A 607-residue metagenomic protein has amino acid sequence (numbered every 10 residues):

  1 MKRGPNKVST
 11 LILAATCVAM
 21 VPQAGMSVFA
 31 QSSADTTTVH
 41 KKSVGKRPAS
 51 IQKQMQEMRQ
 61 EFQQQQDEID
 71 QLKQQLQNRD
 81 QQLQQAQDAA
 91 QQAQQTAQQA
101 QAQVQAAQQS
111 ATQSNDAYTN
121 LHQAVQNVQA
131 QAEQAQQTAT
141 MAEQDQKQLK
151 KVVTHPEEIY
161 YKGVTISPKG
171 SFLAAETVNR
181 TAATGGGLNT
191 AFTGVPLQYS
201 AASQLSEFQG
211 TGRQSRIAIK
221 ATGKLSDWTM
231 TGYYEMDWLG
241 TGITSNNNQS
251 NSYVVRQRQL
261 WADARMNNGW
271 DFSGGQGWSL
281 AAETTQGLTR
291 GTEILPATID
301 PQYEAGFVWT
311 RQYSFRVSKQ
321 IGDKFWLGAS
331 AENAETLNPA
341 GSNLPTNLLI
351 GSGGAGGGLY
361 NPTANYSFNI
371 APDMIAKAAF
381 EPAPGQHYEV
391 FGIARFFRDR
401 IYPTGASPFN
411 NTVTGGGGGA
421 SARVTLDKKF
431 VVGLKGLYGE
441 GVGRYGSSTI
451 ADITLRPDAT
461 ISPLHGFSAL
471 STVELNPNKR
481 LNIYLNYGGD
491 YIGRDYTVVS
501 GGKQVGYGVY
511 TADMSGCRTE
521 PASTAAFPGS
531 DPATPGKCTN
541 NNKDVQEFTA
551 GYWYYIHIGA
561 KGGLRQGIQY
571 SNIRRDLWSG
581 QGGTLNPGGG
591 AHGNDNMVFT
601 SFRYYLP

Functional and structural regions predicted by a protein language model:
K2-A14, A24: Bacterial N-terminal signal peptides that target proteins for export
V18-V28: C-terminal segment of classical bacterial N-terminal signal peptides
V28-G185, E520-A522, D531: N-terminal periplasmic/intermembrane-space "pro-region" immediately following the signal or transit peptide
Q31, A560-K561, G567-L585: C-terminal beta-signal and adjacent terminal beta-strands/loops of Gram-negative outer-membrane beta-barrel proteins
T154-N189, Y199-S342, I370-P382, R423-Y438 (+1 more regions): Outer membrane beta-barrel
A182-G187, I243-Y253, T285-T292, P339-Y366 (+7 more regions): Outer-membrane beta-barrel translocator domains and adjoining extracellular loop/strand segments of Gram-negative
N369-A371, F380-F548: Detector for outer-membrane/organellar transmembrane beta-barrel domains, recognizing the amphipathic beta-strand
H592-P607: Outer-membrane beta-barrel "beta-signal"
